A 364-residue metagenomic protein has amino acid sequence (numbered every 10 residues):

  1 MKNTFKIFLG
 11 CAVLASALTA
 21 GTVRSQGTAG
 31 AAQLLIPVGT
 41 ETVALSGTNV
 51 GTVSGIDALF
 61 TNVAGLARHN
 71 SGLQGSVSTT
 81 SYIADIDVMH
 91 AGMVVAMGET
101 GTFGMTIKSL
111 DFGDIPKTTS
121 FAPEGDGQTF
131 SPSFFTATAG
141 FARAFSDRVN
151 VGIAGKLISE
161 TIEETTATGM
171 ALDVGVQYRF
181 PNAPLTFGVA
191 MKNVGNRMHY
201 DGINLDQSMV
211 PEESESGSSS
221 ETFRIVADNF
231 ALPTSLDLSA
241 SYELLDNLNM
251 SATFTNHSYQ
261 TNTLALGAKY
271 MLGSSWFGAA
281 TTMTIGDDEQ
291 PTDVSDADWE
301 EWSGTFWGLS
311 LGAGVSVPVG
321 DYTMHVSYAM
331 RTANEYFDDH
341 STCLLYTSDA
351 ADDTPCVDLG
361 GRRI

Functional and structural regions predicted by a protein language model:
M1-L9: Bacterial N-terminal signal peptides that target proteins for export
G10-A17: Bacterial N-terminal signal peptides
T22-V50, V88-S348: Outer-membrane beta-barrel porins/channels
G47-V50, L73-Y82, R331: Short strand-turn segments of transmembrane beta-barrel domains in outer membranes, especially the first one or two
D57-R68: N-terminal periplasmic accessory domains that precede and gate Gram-negative outer-membrane beta-barrel machines
Q74-A96: Mid-chain, structured segments of secreted extracytoplasmic proteins
Y346-I364: Single conserved hydrophobic/aromatic residue that forms the stacking wall/gate of nucleotide- or nucleobase-binding
